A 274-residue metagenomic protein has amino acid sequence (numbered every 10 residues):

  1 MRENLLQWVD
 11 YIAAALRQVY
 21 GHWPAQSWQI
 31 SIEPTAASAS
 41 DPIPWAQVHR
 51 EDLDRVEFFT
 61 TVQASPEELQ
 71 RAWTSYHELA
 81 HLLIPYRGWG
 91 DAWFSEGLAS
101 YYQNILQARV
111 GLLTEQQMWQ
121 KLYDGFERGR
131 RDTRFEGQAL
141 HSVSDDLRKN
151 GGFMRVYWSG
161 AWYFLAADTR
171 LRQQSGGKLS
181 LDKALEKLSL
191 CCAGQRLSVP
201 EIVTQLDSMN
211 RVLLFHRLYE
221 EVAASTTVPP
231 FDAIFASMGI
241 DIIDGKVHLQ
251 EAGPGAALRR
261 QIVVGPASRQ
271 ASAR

Functional and structural regions predicted by a protein language model:
M1-D91: Juxtacatalytic substrate-recognition/specificity segment
N4-Y11, A15, T74, E78 (+8 more regions): Extracytoplasmic/secreted proteins, especially bacterial periplasmic and envelope-associated proteins
R17, G21-P24, A80, I84-G88 (+6 more regions): Hydrophobic/aromatic-lined pockets within catalytic cores
H22-S31, Y86-A92, V110-M118, S175-A184 (+1 more regions): Surface-exposed patches in mature extracellular/periplasmic domains of secreted proteins
A37-I43, Q107-L112, R131-T133, C192-S198 (+1 more regions): Secretory-pathway/luminal and periplasmic proteins that interact with or process carbohydrate-rich
L69, G90-A161, Q174-S175, E186 (+1 more regions): Acidic/His/Gly-enriched intrinsically disordered linker/tail segments that often contain short helix/coil "MoRF-like"
E136-P229: Pan-zinc metallopeptidase signature
C191-R274: Beta/coil-rich, acidic/histidine-enriched accessory regions frequently appended to metallopeptidases
